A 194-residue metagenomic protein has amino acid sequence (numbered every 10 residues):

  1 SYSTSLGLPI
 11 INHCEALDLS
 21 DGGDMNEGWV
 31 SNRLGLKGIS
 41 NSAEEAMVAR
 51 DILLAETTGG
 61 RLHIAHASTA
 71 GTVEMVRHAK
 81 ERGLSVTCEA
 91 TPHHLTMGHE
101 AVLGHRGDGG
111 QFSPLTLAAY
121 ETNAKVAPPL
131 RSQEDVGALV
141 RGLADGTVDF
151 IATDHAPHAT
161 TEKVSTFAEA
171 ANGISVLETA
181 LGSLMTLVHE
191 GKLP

Functional and structural regions predicted by a protein language model:
S1-N123: Metal-coordinating catalytic core of metallo-dependent amide/deamination hydrolases
N32-G59, A119-A124, G142-D145, D149-I151 (+1 more regions): His/Asp/Glu-enriched, well-ordered alpha-helical/loop segment that forms or immediately abuts the divalent-metal
N41, E100-V102, R131, D135 (+2 more regions): Short capping/connector residues at structural and topological boundaries
V48, V76, F112, E134-G137 (+2 more regions): Residue-level detector of functional hotspots within protein domains
M75, T96, L103, E134 (+3 more regions): Residues in flexible loops and secondary-structure boundaries
P92-M97, R106-G110, K125-R131, A156 (+2 more regions): Short, exposed beta-strand "edge-strand" segments with a Pro/Gly-rich flavor and a Y/T-containing core
A127-A144: Conserved active-site carboxylates
